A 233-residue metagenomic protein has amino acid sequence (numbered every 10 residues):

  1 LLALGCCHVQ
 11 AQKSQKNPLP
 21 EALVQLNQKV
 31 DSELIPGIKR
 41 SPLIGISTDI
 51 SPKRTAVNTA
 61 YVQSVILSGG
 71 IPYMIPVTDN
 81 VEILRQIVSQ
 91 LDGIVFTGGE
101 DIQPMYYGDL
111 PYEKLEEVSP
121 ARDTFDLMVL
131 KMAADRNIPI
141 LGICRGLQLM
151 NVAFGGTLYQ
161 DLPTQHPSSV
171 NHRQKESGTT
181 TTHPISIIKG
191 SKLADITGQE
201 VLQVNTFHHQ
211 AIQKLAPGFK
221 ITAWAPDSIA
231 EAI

Functional and structural regions predicted by a protein language model:
L1-A3: Sec-dependent N-terminal signal peptides
G5-I143, N151-V152, Y159, P163-T197 (+3 more regions): N-terminal beta1-alpha1 cap of cysteine-dependent amidohydrolase-like domains
L147: The feature captures the ABC ATPase H-loop/switch
